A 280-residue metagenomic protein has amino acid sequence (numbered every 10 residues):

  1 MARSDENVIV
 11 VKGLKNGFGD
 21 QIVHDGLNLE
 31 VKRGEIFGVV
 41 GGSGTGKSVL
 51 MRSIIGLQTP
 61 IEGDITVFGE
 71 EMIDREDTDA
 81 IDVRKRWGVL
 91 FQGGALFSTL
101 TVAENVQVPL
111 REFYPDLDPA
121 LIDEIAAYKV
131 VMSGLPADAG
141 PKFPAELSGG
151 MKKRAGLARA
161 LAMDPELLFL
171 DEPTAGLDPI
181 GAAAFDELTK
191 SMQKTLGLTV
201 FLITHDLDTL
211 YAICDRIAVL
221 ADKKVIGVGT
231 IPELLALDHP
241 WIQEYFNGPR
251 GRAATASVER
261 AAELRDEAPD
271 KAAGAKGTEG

Functional and structural regions predicted by a protein language model:
V40-G42: The feature captures the beta-strand-to-loop junction immediately N-terminal to the Walker
I55: Helix-to-loop junction immediately C-terminal to a conserved catalytic motif
E71, P119-D138: Conserved ABC ATPase "signature" region
F143-L147, M151: Conserved ABC ATPase signature
D164: Conserved catalytic motifs of ABC-family nucleotide-binding domains
L168-D171: Catalytic Walker B motif of ABC-type/P-loop ATPase nucleotide-binding domains
